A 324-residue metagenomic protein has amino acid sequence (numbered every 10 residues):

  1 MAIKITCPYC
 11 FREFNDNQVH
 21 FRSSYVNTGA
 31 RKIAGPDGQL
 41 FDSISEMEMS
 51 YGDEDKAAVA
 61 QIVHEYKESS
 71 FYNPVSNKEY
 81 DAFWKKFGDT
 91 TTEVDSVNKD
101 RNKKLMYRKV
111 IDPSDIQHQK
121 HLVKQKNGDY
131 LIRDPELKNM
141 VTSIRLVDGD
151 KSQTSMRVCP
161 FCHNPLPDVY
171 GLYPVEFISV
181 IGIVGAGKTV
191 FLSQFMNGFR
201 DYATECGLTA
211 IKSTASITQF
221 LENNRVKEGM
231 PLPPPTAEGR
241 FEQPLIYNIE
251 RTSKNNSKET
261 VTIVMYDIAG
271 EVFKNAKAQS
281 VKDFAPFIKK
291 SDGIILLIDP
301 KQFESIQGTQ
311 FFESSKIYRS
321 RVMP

Functional and structural regions predicted by a protein language model:
M1-V169: Long, basic/Gly/Ser/Thr-rich N-terminal segments that mediate initial subcellular attachment or targeting
F11-F14, A269-E271, P300-F303: Conserved nucleotide-binding/hydrolysis micro-motifs of P-loop NTPases
T154, V175, P244: Short coil/loop residues immediately preceding or within conserved phosphate-binding loops of NTP-utilizing enzyme
Y170-G171, F199-E238: Flexible phosphate/Mg2+-sensing switch loops adjacent to catalytic phosphate-binding sites
E176-Y202: Glycine-rich phosphate-binding P-loop
N223-T262: Nucleotide-state sensing region of NTPase/ATPase domains
K254, T260, K282-P324: Conserved C-terminal guanine-recognition region of P-loop GTPase G domains, centered on the G4
V261-K282: Switch II (G3) loop of P-loop NTPases
